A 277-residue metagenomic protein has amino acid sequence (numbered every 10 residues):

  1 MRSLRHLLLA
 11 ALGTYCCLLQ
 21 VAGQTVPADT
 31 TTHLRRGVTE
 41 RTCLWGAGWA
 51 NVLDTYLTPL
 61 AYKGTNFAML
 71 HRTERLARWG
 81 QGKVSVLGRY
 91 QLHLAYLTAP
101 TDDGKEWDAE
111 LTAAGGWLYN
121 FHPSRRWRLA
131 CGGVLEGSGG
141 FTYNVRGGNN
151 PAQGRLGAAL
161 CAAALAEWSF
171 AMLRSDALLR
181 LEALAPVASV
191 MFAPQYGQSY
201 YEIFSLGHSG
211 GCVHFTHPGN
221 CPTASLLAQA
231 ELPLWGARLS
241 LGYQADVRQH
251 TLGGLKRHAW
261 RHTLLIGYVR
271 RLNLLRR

Functional and structural regions predicted by a protein language model:
G23-L87, R277: Short glycine/proline- and aromatic-enriched beta-strand/turn motifs that initiate or cap beta-hairpins
R35-C43, G80-G88, R125-G133, L156 (+3 more regions): Outer-envelope beta-barrel architecture signal
A47, M69-W79, A113-Y119, G133 (+4 more regions): Residues on the lipid-exposed face of transmembrane beta-strands in outer-membrane beta-barrel proteins
A47-L53, L92-T98, L135-Y143, W168-F170 (+4 more regions): Transmembrane beta-strands of outer-membrane beta-barrel pores
D54-K63, L97-K105, G147-G154, C212-T216 (+2 more regions): Extracellular loop and loop/strand-boundary signature of outer-membrane beta-barrel proteins
A61-M69, V84, K105-A113, W127 (+3 more regions): Residues that define the transmembrane beta-barrel architecture of outer-membrane proteins
G82-Y143, G154-M172: Gram-negative (and chloroplast) outer-membrane scaffold detector with strong preference for beta-barrel transmembrane
N149-G236: Outer-membrane beta-barrel transmembrane domain signature
